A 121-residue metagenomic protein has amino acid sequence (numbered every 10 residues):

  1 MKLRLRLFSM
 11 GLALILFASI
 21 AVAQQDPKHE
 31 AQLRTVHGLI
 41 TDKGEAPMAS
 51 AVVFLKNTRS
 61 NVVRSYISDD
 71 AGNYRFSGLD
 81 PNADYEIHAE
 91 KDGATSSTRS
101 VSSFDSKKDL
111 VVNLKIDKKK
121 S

Functional and structural regions predicted by a protein language model:
S9-S19: Bacterial N-terminal signal peptides
Q24-H29, S103-S121: Extracellular beta-sheet/turn segments enriched in Thr/Pro/Gly and aliphatic residues
H37-M48: Structural motif
A46, A51-L55, I87: Hydrophobic beta-strand segments
R59-N73: Short, acidic Ser/Thr/Gly-rich low-complexity loop/linker segments typical of extracellular and cell-surface proteins
G72, A83-G93: A short, solvent-exposed beta-strand micro-motif common in secreted/extracellular proteins
S77-L79: Short, flexible loop/turn segments at beta-strand junctions in immunoglobulin-like and fibronectin type III
S96-S103: Edge beta-strands of extracellular beta-sandwich domains
